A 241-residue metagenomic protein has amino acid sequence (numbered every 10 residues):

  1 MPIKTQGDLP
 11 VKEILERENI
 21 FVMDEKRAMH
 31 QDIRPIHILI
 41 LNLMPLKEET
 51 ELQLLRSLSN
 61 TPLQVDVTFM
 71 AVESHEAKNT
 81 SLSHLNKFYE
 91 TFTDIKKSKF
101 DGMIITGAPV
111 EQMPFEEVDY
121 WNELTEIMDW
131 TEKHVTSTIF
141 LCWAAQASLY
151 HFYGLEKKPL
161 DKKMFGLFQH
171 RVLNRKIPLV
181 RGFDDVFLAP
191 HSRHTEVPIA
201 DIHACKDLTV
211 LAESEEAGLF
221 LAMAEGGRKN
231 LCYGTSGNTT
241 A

Functional and structural regions predicted by a protein language model:
M1-S74, I95, K99, E126 (+1 more regions): Amide-donor transfer/coupling interface in amidating biosynthetic enzymes
E49, E76-N79, E111-P114: Short active-site-adjacent helix-start/loop capping segments
T68-M70, K78-S83: Active-site donor-binding segments of glycosyltransferases and PAPS-dependent sulfotransferases
T80-K99: Glycine-rich, highly charged phosphate/nucleotide-binding loops
S83-N86, V118-N122, H191: Conserved phosphate-coordination/catalytic loops
G102: Short, Asp-centered acidic motifs that coordinate Mg2+ and/or phosphate in catalytic or ligand-binding sites
I105-N174: Cysteine-nucleophile active-site neighborhood
